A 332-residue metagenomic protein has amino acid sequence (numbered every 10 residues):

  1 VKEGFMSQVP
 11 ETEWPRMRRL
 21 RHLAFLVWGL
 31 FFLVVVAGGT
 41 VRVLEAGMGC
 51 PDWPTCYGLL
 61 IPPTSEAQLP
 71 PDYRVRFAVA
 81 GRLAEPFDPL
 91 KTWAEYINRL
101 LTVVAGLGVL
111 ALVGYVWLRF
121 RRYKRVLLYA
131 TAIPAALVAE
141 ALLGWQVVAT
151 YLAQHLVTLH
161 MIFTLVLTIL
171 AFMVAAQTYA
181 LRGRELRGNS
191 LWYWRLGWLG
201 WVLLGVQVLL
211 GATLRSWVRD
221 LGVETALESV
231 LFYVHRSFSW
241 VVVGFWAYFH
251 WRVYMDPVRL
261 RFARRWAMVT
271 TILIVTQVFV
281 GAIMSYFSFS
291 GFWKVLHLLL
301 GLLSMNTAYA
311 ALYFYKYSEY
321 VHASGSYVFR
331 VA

Functional and structural regions predicted by a protein language model:
L20-G58, L204-L210: N-terminal signal-anchor transmembrane alpha helix
H22-A24, Y123-I133, W192-G200, R259-T271 (+1 more regions): Membrane-interfacial loop-to-transmembrane alpha-helix junctions, especially the N-terminal start
L30, A135-L137, W194-R215, L273: Alpha-helical transmembrane segments of multi-pass integral membrane proteins
T40-D52, V138-M161, R215-V230, F279-L303: Interfacial helix-loop-helix junctions of multi-pass membrane proteins
Y73-L107, H235: Individual transmembrane alpha-helix segments
A105-L110, T164-Y179, F238-F249, G301-Y317: Hydrophobic cores of alpha-helical transmembrane segments in multi-pass inner/ER membrane proteins, independent
M173-L196, Y309-A332: A juxtamembrane structural motif centered on a specific transmembrane helix
G205-V243, A247-M255: Membrane-interfacial catalytic/cofactor-binding modules of polytopic membrane enzymes
